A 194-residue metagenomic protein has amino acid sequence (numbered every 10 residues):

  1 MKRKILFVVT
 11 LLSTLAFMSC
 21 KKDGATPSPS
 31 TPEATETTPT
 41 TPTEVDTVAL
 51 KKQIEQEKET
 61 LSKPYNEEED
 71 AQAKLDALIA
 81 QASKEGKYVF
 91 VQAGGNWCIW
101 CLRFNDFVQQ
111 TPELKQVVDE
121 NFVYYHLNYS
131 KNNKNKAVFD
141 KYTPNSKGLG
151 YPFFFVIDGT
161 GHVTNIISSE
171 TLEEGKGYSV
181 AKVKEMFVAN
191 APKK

Functional and structural regions predicted by a protein language model:
M1-K4: Positively charged n-region of N-terminal signal peptides that target proteins for export
A16-S19: C-terminal motif of bacterial Sec signal peptides marking the signal peptidase cleavage site
K21-D23: Bacterial signal peptide processing site
T31, T38-E85: N-terminal leader/targeting and pre-domain segments
E69, K115-K136: Thiol-based oxidoreductase modules, predominantly thioredoxin-like and allied folds used for disulfide exchange
K84-I99: Short active-site neighborhood of thiol/selenol oxidoreductases, capturing the structured segment around
L102-V117: Typically the conserved alpha-helix immediately C-terminal to a functionally engaged Cys/Sec in thioredoxin-like
L149-K194: Non-catalytic, surface beta->alpha helical segment in thiol-disulfide oxidoreductase systems
